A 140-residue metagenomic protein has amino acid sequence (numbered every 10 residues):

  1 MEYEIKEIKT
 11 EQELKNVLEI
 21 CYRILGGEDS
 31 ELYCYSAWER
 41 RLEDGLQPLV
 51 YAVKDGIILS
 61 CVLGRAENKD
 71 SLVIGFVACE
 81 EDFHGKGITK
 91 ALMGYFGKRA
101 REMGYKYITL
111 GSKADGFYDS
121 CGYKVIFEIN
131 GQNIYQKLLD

Functional and structural regions predicted by a protein language model:
M1-S36: Short amphipathic alpha-helix that is part of the acyltransferase structural core
G26-K54, L63: Active-site rim helix/loop that mediates acceptor-substrate recognition in acyltransferases
Y51, I57-R65, S71-A78: Conserved beta-strand in the GNAT
V53-D55, K137-L139: Active-site beta-strand termini and strand-to-loop segments that position acidic
C79, G85-K98, L110: Conserved acetyl-CoA-binding loop-helix of GNAT-fold acetyltransferases
T89-M93, G131-Q136: Short glycine/proline-centered loop/turn elements that form peptide/ligand docking sites
K106, S112-I134: Conserved active-site alpha-helix within GNAT-family acetyltransferase domains
